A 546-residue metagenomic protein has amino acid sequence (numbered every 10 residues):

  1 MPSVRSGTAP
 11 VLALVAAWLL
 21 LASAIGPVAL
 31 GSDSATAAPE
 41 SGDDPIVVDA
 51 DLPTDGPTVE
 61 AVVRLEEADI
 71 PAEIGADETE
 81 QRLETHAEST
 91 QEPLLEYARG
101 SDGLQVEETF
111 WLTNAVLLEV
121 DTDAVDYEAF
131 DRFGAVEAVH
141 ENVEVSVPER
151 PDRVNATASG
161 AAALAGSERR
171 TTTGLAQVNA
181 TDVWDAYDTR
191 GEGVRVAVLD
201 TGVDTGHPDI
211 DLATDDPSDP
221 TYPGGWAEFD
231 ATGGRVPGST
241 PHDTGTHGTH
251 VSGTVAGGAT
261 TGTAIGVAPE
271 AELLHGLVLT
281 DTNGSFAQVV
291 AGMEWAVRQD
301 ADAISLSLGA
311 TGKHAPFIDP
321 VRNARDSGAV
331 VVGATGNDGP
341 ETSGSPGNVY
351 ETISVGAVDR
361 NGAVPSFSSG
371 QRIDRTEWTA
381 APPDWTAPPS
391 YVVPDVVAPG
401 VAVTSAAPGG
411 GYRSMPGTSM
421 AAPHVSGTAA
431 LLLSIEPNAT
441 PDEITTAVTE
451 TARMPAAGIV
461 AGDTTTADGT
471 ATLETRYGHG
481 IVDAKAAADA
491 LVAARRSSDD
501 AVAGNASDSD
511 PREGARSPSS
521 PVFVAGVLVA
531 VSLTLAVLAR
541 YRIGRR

Functional and structural regions predicted by a protein language model:
M1-S41, R322, V502-R546: Secretory targeting signatures
S3-V4, P10, P93-L175, D216 (+1 more regions): Autoinhibitory propeptides
T58, E192-R195, P269-L274, Q299-I304 (+3 more regions): Loop/turn elements at helix/coil->beta-strand transitions in domains of secreted/extracellular proteins
I74, T171-A176, A180-A256, T260-V267 (+1 more regions): Active-site core segment of subtilase-fold serine proteases
D200, G336, G417: Active-site glycine-centered loops adjacent to acidic/histidine catalytic or metal-binding residues that shape
G234-K313, G356-D359, P455: Subtilisin-like peptidase catalytic core
A303-S305, T352, S434-A515: C-terminal subdomain of the subtilisin-like protease fold in secreted/lumenal serine endopeptidases
G344-S434, A486: Extracellular S/T/G-rich loop segment that most often corresponds to the catalytic His/Ser-adjacent loop
